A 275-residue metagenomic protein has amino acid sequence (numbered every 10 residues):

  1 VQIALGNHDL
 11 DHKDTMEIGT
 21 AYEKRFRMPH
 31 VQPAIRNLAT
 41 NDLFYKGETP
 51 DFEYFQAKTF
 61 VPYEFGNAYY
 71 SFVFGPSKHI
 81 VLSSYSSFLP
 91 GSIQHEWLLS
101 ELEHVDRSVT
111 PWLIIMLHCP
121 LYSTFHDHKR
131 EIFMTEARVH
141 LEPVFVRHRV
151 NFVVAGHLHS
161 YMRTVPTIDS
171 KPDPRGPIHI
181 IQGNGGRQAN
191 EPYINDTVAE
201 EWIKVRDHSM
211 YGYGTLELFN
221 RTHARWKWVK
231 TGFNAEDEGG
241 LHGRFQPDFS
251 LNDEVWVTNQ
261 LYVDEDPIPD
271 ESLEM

Functional and structural regions predicted by a protein language model:
V1-L113, H128-L141, M162-D207, G212-E217: Extended active-site neighborhood of metal-dependent phosphoesterases/phosphodiesterases
G6-N7, H118, G156-H157: Active-site glycine-centered loops adjacent to acidic/histidine catalytic or metal-binding residues that shape
Y122: ATP-dependent adenylate-handling ligase core
S170-D270, M275: Binuclear metal-dependent phosphoesterase catalytic core
